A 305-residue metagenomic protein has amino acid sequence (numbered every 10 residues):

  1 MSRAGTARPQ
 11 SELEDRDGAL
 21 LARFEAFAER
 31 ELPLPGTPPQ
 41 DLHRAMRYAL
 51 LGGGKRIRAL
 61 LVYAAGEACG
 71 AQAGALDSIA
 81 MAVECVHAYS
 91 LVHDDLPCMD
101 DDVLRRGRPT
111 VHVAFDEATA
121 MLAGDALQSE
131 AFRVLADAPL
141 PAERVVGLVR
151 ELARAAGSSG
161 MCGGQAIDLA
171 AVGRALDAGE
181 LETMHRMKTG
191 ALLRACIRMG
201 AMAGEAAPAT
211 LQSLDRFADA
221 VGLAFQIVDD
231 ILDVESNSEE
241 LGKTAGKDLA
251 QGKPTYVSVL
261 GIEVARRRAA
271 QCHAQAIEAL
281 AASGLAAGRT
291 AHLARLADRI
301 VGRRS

Functional and structural regions predicted by a protein language model:
M1-P33: N-terminal amphipathic/basic leader segments beginning at the initiator methionine
A22, L32-E278, R289-V301: Mg2+-dependent prenyl diphosphate-binding active-site environment of isoprenoid biosynthetic enzymes
A282-G288, G302-S305: Generic C-terminal helix-cap and adjacent flexible tail
